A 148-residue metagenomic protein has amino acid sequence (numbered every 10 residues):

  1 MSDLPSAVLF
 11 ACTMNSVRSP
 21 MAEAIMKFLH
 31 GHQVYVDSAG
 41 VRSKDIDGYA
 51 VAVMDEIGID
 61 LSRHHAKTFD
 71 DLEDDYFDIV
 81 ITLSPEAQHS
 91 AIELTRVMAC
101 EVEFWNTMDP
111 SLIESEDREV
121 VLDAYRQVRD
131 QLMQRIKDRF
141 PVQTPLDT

Functional and structural regions predicted by a protein language model:
M1-D71: Conserved active-site segments centered on acidic
S2-A7, L72-L83, Y125: Cytosolic catalytic domains that perform sulfur/thiol-centered chemistry
N15, M54, V80-I81, L132: Conserved small-residue
S38, R63, T82, E103-N106: Structural signal for conserved beta-strand scaffold positions within catalytic alpha/beta enzyme cores
S43-D45, A87, D109-S111: Residue-level detector of flexible, active-site-proximal loop/helix-junction positions within diverse enzyme catalytic
D55-G58, T82-P85, V102: Short, charged low-complexity intrinsically disordered segments located at boundaries of structured domains
D75-M98: Mid-chain, well-packed structural core segment of small domains
S90-T148: Phosphate-binding/catalytic loops
